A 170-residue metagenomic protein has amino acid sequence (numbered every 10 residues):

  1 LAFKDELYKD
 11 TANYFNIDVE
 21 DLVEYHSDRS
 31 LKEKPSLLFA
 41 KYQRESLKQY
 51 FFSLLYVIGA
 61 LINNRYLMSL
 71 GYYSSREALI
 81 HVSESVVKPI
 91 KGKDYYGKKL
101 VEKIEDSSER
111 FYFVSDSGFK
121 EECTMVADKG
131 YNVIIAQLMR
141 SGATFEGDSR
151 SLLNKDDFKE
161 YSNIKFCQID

Functional and structural regions predicted by a protein language model:
F3, V114-S117: Short His-Asn-centered micro-motif
F3-R110: ATP-dependent small-molecule kinase phosphotransfer cores that center on conserved nucleotide phosphate-binding segments
E6, G118-E121: Short alpha-helical
D94-Y95, K99-V101, K120-N132, A136-D170: Small-molecule kinase domains that catalyze NTP-dependent phosphoryl transfer to phosphate-bearing small molecules
E109-S115, V133: Generic beta-sheet signal
